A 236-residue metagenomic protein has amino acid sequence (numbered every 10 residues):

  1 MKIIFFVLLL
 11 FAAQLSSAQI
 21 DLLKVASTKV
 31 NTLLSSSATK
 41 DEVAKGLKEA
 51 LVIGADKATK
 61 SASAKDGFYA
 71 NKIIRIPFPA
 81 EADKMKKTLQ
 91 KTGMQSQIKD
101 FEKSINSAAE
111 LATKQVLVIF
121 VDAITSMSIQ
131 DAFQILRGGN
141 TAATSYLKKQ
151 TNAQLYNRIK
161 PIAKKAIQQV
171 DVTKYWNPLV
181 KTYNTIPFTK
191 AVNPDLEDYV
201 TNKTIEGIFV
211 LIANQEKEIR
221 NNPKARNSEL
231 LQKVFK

Functional and structural regions predicted by a protein language model:
M1-I4, Q19: Positively charged n-region of N-terminal signal peptides that target proteins for export
A12-L15: N-terminal signal peptide c-region/cleavage motif recognized by signal peptidases
D21-E102: N-terminal Sec/ER secretory leader and immediately downstream segment of secreted/extracellular precursors
K24-S35, E197, T204-K236: A cross-kingdom marker for long, charged
S36-L47, K91-T92, F101-E110, F120-V121 (+3 more regions): Second-shell loop/turn segments in exported
A58, S128, P223: Residue-level signature of catalytic and energy-coupling elements of molecular machines, predominantly ATP/GTP-dependent
Q95-A166: Mid-length scaffold segments of soluble, non-membrane domains
Q154, I162-K203: An amphipathic alpha-helical core segment
